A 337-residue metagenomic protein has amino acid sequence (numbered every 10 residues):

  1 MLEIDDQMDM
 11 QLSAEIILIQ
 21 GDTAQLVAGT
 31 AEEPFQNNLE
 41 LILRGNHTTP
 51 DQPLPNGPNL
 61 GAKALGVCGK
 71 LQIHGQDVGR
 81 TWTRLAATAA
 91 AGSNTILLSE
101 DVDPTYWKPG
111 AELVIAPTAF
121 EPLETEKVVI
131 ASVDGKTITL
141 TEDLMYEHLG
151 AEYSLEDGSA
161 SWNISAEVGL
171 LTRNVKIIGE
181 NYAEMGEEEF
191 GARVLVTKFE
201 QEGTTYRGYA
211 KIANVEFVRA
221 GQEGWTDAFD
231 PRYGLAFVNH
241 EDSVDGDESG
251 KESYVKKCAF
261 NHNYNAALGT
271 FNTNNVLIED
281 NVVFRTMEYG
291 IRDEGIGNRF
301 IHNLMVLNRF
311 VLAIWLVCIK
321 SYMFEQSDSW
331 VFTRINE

Functional and structural regions predicted by a protein language model:
M1-A86, T105-V128, I138-A210, H302: Extracellular beta-helix/beta-solenoid repeat scaffolds
E3, L18, V27, G66 (+14 more regions): Extracellular beta-strand solenoid repeats
Q7, T23-Q25, N38, N181-F190 (+5 more regions): Short glycine/acidic-rich loop motifs that flank beta-strands on beta-rich extracellular proteins
A31, E112, T118-F120, V133-G135 (+6 more regions): An acidic- and aromatic-residue-enriched active-site/binding cleft used to recognize and process polar
A91-D134, D242-G246, G250-Y254, N263-G269: A conserved hydrophobic secondary-structure block that centers on an alpha-helix together with its immediately flanking
S132-I138, Q222-E223: Short, conserved beta-turn/loop elements at beta-strand boundaries and strand-helix junctions
R173-N174, Y209-R219, S249-Y264, N274-E288 (+2 more regions): Right-handed parallel beta-helix
I178-H262, N274: Conserved, compact domain cores that house catalytic/ligand-binding motifs in diverse enzymes and effector modules
